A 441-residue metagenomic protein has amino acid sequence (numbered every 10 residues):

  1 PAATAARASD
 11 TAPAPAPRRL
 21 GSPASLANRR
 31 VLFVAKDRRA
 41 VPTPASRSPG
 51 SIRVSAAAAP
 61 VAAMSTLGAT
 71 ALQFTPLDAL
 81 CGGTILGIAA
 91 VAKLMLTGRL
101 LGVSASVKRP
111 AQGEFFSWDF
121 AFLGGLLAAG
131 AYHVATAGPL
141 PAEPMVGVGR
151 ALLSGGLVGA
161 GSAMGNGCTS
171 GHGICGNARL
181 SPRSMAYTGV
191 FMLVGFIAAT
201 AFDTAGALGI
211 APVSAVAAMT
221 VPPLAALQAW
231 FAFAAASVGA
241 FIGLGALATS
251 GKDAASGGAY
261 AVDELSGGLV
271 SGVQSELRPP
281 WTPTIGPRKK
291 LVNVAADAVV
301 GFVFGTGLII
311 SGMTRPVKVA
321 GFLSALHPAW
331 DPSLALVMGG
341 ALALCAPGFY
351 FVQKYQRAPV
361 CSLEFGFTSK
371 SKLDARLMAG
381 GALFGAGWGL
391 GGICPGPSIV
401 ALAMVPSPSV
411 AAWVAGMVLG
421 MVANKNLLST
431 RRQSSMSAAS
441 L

Functional and structural regions predicted by a protein language model:
P1-A40, A45: N-terminal chloroplast transit peptides
F33, R39, R47-L441: Membrane-interfacial helix-loop segments of redox and metal-homeostasis proteins, especially TM-loop-TM junctions
